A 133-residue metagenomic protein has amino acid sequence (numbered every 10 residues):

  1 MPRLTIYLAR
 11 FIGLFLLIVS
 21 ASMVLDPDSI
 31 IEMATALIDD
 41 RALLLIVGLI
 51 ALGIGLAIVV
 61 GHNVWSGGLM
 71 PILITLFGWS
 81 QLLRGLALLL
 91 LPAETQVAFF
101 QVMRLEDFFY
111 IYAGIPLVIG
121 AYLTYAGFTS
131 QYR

Functional and structural regions predicted by a protein language model:
M1-R133: Membrane-interface extramembranous regions
